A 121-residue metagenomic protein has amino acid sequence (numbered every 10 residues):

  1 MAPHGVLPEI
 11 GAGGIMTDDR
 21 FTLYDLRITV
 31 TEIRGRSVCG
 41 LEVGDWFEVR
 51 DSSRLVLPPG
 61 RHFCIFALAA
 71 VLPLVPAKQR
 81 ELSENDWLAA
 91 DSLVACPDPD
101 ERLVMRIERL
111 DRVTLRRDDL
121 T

Functional and structural regions predicted by a protein language model:
P3-I15: Short, Lys/Arg-enriched N-terminal segments with co-localized hydrophobic residues within the first ~10-30 amino acids
T17-I28: Short, basic/aromatic beta-hairpin or loop at an interaction surface
R34-G35, S52-L57: Short, charged beta-turn/beta-strand-edge "cap" motif at the junction between a beta-strand and an adjacent loop
P59-K78: Short, compositionally biased
L82-T121: Short, compact, well-ordered microdomains
